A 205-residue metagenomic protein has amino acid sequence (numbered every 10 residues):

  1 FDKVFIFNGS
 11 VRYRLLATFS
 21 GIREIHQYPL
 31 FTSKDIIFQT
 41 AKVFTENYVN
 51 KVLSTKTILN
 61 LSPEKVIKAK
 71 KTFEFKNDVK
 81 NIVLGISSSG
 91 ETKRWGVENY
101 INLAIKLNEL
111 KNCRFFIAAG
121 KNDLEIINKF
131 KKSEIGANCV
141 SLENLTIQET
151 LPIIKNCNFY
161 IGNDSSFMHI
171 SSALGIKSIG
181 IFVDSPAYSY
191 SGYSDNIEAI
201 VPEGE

Functional and structural regions predicted by a protein language model:
F1-E205: Catalytic machinery of carbohydrate-active enzymes, primarily nucleotide-sugar-dependent glycosyltransferases
